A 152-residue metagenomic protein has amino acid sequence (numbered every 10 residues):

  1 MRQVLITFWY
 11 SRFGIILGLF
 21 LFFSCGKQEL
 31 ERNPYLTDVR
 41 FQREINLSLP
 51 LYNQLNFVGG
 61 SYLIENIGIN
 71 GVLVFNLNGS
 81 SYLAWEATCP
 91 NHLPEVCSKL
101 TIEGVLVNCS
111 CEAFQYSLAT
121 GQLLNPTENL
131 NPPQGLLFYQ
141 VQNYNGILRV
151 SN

Functional and structural regions predicted by a protein language model:
M1-V4, Y35, T127: Generic low-complexity segments that are intrinsically disordered, proline-rich and/or Lys/Arg-biased
R2-G14: Bacterial N-terminal signal peptides that target proteins for export
Y10, G26, P90, S98 (+1 more regions): Secreted/luminal cysteine- and crosslink-motif detector
L21-S24: C-terminal motif of bacterial Sec signal peptides marking the signal peptidase cleavage site
Q28-G104, S117-L118, Q122, L137-N152: N-terminal pre-ligand scaffold of iron-sulfur
E103-A113, L123-L136: Short cysteine/histidine-rich metal-coordination sites, predominantly Zn2+-binding motifs
